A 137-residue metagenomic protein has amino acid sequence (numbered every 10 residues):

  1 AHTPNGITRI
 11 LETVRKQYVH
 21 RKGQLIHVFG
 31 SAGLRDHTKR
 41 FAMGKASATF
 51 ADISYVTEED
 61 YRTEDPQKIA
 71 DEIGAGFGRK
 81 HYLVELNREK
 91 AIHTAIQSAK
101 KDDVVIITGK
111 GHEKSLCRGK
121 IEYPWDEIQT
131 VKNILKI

Functional and structural regions predicted by a protein language model:
A1-I137: ATP-dependent carboxylate-amine ligase
